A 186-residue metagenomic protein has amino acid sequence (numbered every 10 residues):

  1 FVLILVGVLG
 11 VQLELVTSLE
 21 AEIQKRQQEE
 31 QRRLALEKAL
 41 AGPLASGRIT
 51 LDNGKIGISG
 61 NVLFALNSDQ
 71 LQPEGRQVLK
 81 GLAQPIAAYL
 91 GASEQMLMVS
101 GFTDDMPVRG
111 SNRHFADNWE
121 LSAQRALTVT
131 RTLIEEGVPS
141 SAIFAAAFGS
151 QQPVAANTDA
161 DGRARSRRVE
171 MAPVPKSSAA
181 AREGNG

Functional and structural regions predicted by a protein language model:
L3-M96, K176-G186: Periplasmic peptidoglycan-binding/tethering modules of Gram-negative envelope proteins
D69-E74, F102-G186: Periplasmic OmpA-like peptidoglycan-binding domain that tethers envelope proteins to the cell wall
L79, V99, A145: Conserved hydrophobic/aromatic pocket- or pore-lining residues that grip, position, or stack substrates in active sites
E94-L97, S141-I143: Residue-level recognition of the N-termini of beta-strands and the immediately preceding loop/turn
